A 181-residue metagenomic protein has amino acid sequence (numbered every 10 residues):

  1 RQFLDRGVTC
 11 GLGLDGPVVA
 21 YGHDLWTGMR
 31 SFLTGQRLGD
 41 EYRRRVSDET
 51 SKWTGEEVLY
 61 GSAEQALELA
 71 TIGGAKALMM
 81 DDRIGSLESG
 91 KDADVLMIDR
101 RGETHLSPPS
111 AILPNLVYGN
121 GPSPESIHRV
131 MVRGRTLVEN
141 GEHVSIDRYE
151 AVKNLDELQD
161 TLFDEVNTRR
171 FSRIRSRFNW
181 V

Functional and structural regions predicted by a protein language model:
R1-G102: His/Asp/Glu-enriched, well-ordered alpha-helical/loop segment that forms or immediately abuts the divalent-metal
L4, A20-L25, P108, D147 (+1 more regions): Short acidic-hydrophobic sequence patches enriched in Asp/Glu that either
G28-G35, G73, S126, V132-R133 (+2 more regions): Generic recognition of well-ordered alpha-helical segments
S31-L38, I98, R135-T136, E157-T168: Generic secondary-structure signature for well-ordered alpha-helical cores
R44, D81, S89-G90, H105 (+4 more regions): Residue-level detector of alpha-helical recognition elements and their boundaries
A63-A66, G102-S110, E165-V166: Short, positively charged
D92-V152: C-terminal cap of metal-dependent C-N hydrolases
N140-V181: Intein/HINT protein-splicing elements and their conserved insertion hotspots or analogous self-processing inserts
